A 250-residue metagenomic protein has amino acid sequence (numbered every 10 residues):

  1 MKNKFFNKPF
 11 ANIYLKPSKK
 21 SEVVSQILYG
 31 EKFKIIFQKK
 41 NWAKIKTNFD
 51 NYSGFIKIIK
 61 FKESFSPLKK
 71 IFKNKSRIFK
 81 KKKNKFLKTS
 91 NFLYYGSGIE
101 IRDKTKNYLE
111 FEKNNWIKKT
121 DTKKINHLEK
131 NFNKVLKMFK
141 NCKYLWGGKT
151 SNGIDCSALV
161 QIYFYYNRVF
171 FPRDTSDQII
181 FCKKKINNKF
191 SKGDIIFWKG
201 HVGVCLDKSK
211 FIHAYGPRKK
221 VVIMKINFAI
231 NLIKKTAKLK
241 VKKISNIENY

Functional and structural regions predicted by a protein language model:
M1-K2, S18, S25, Y29-K34 (+1 more regions): Boundary regions of SH3-family modules and the immediately adjacent low-complexity/disordered segments in eukaryotic
P9-S18, N74-K85, D174-K184: Short, structured beta-strand/loop micro-motifs enriched in basic residues and often containing a Trp
F10, W42, Y108, V202 (+1 more regions): Structural motif
E22, K88, K184-N188: A structural connector/turn signal
L136, G148-N167: Active-site nucleophilic cysteine motif
Y144-G148, R173-D174: Surface-exposed patches in mature extracellular/periplasmic domains of secreted proteins
V169-N227: ...with weaker cross-activation on analogous glycine-rich loops/strands in unrelated enzymes
K234-Y250: Low-complexity, Gly/Ser/Thr/Pro-rich intrinsically disordered linker/tail segments
